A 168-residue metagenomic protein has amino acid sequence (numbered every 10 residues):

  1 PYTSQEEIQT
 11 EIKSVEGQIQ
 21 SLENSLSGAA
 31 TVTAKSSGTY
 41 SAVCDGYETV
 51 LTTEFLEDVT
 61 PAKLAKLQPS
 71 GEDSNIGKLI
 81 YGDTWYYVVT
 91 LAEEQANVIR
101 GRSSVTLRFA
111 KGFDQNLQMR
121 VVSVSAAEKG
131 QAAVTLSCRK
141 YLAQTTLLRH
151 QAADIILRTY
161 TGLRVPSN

Functional and structural regions predicted by a protein language model:
P1-N168: Hydrophobic alpha-helical membrane-insertion signals
